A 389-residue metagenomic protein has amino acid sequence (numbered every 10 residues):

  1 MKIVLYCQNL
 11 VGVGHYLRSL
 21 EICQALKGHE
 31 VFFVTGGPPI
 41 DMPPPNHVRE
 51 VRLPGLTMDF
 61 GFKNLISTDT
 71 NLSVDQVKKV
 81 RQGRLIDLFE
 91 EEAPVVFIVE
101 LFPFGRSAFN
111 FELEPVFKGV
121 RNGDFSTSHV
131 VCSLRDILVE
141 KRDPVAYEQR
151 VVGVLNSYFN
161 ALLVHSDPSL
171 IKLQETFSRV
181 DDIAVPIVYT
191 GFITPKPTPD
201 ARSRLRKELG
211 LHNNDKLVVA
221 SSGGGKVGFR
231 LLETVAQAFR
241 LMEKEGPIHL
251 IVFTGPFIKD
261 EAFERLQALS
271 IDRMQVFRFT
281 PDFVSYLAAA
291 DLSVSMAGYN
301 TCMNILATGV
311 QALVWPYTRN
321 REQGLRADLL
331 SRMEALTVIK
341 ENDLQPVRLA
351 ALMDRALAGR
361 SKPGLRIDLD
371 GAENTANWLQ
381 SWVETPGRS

Functional and structural regions predicted by a protein language model:
K2, C7, A25-Q76, V80-Q82 (+1 more regions): Conserved nucleotide-sugar phosphate-binding/catalytic loop shared by glycosyltransferases and other
V13, C23, P38, P281-L325: A donor-sugar binding/catalytic signature common to diverse glycosyltransferases and related nucleotide-sugar
H15-K27: Short amphipathic alpha-helix
D87-N156, L163, L170: Conserved nucleotide-sugar donor-interacting segment of glycosyltransferase catalytic cores, predominantly GT-B
L134-F229, I258: A nucleotide-sugar donor-handling region in carbohydrate enzymes
P195-L292, N342: Donor-nucleotide binding loops and adjacent catalytic segments primarily of GT-B fold Leloir glycosyltransferases
T318-L352: Change "using UDP/GDP/dTDP sugars" to "using nucleotide sugars
R355-S389: C-terminal amphipathic helix plus adjacent low-complexity, charged tail appended to glycosyltransferase catalytic
